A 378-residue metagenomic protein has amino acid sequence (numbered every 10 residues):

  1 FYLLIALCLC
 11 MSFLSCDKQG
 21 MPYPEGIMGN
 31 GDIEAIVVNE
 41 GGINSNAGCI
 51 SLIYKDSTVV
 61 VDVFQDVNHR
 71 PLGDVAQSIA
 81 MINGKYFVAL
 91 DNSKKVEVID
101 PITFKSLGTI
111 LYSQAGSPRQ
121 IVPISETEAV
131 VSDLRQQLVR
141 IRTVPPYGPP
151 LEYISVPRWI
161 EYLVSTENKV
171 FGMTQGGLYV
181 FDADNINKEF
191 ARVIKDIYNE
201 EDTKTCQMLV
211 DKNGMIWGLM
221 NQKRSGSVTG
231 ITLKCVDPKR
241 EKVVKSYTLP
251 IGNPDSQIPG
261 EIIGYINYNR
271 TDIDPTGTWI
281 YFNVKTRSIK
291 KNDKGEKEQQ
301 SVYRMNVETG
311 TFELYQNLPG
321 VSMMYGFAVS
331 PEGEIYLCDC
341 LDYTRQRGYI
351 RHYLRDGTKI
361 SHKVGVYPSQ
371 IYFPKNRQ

Functional and structural regions predicted by a protein language model:
F1, L7-I36: Bacterial Sec-dependent N-terminal signal peptides
I33, V37-S45, V88-N92, V130-R135 (+5 more regions): Conserved beta-strand positions in repeat-built beta-propeller and related beta-rich domains
N44-S51, K95-V98, Q137-I141, G177-D182 (+3 more regions): Structural motif
N46-I124: Post-signal peptide N-terminal segment of secreted/secretory-pathway proteins
D56, D100-F104, R142-Y147, D182-I186 (+3 more regions): Short loop/turn segments that connect beta-strands within beta-propeller blades
D66-L72, T109-Q114, E152-P157, V193-E201 (+4 more regions): Surface loop/turn motifs at the tips and blade-to-blade linkers of beta-strand repeat domains
G73-S78, G116-V122, R158-E167, E201-D211 (+3 more regions): Repeated scaffold domains used in trafficking and secretory/extracellular systems, primarily beta-propellers
I160-R287: Acidic, serine/threonine- and glycine-rich low-complexity intrinsically disordered segments that serve as flexible
